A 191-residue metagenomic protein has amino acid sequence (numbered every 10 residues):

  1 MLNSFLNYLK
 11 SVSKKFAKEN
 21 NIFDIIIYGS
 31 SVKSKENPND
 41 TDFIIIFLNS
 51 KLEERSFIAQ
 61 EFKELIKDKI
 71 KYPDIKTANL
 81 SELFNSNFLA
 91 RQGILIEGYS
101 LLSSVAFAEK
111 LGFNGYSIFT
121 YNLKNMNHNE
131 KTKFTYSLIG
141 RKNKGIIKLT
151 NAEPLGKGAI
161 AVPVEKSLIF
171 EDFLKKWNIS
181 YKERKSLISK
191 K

Functional and structural regions predicted by a protein language model:
M1-N20, V32-K35, S50-K191: Catalytic core of pol beta-like nucleotidyltransferases
D24-S31: Short gly/ser-rich loop at a beta-strand->alpha-helix junction or flexible surface loop bordering the NTP-binding
I26, D42-I44, D74-K76: A structural signal for isolated positions on well-ordered beta-strands in alpha/beta enzyme cores
E36-T41: A short, glycine/Asx- and small/polar-enriched loop/turn that sits immediately N-terminal to a beta-strand
F43-I46, I160: Short beta-strand->loop micro-motif that forms the acidic, two-metal-ion catalytic signature in nucleotide-processing
